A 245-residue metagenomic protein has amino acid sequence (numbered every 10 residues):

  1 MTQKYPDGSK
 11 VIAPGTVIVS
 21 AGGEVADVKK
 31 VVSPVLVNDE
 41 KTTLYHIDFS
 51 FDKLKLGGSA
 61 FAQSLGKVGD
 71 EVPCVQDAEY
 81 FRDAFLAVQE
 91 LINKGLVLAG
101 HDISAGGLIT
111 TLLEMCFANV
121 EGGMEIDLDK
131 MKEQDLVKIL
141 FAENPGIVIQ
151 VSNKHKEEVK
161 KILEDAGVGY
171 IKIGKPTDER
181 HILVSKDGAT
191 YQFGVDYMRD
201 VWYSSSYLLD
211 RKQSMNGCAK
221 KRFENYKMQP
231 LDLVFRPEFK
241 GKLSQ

Functional and structural regions predicted by a protein language model:
M1-F141, H155-Q245: Intein/HINT protein-splicing elements and their conserved insertion hotspots or analogous self-processing inserts
N144-G146: Short, solvent-exposed beta-strand edge segments and adjacent coil->beta transition regions
V148-S152: Short hydrophobic/aromatic beta-strand micro-patches that form the beta-sheet surface supporting nucleotide- or nucleic
